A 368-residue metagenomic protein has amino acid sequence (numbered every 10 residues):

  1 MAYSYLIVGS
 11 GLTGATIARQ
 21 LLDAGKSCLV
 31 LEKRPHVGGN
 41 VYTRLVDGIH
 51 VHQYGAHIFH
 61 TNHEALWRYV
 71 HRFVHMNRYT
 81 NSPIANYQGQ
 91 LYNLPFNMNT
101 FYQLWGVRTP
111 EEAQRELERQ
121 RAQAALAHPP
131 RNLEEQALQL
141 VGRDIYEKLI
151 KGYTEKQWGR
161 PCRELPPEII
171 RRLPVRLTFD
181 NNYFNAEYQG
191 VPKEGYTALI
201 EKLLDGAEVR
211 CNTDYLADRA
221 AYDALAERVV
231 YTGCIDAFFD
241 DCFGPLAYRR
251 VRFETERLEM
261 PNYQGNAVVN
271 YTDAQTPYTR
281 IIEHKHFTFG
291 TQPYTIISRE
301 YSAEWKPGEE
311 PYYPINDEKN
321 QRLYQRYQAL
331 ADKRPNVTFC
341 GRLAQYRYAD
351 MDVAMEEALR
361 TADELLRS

Functional and structural regions predicted by a protein language model:
Y3-V30, A362: N-terminal Rossmann-like FAD-binding beta1-loop-alpha1 element of flavoenzymes
G9, T80, V209-Y215, G341: Short loop/edge segments at beta-strand edges and connector loops that shape dinucleotide/nucleotide cofactor-binding
L22-D47: Glycine-rich FAD pyrophosphate-binding loop
D47-Q123: Dinucleotide-binding Rossmann-like beta1-alpha1 core, especially the glycine-rich loop that anchors the ADP
Y69-R72, I145, Q264, T276: Structural/interface elements that position substrates and couple domains in central-metabolism enzymes
Q88-Y92, M98-R228, T232-C234, F239: Active-site/ligand-binding neighborhood in enzyme catalytic cores
L216-L330: Mid-domain catalytic core of redox enzymes that form a hydrophobic substrate pocket/lid adjacent to a catalytic redox
E310-S368: C-terminal catalytic lobe of FAD-dependent flavoproteins
